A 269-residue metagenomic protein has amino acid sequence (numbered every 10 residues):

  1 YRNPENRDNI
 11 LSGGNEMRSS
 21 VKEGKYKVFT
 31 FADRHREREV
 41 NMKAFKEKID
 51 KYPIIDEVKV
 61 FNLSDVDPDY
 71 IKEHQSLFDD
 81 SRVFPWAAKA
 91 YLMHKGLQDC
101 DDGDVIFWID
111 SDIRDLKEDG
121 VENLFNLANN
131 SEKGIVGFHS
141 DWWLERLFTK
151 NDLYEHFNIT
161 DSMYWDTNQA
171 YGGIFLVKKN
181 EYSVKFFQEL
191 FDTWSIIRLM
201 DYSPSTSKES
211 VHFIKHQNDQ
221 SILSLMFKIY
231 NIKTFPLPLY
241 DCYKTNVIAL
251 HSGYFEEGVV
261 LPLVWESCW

Functional and structural regions predicted by a protein language model:
Y1-D102, K179, I214-Q217, Y230-N231 (+2 more regions): N-terminal anchoring/stem segment of glycosyltransferases
E57-D65, V136-W142, L199-S205, P238: A generic structural motif
S64-Y70, W143-E145, D241-T245: A short acidic, often aromatic-flanked loop/helix-cap motif at beta-alpha or helix-coil junctions that lines enzyme
I106: Short aromatic/hydrophobic "clamp" motif used to bind/position activated sugar donors
I109-D112: Active-site acidic Asp-centered loop
R114-Y154: Conserved donor-nucleotide/metal-binding helix-loop-beta segment in metal-dependent transferases, i.e., the alpha-helix
D152-W165: Short, flexible, basic/aromatic active-site loop/helix in glycosyltransferases
S162-W269: Catalytic core and acceptor-binding pocket of nucleotide-sugar-dependent glycosyltransferases
